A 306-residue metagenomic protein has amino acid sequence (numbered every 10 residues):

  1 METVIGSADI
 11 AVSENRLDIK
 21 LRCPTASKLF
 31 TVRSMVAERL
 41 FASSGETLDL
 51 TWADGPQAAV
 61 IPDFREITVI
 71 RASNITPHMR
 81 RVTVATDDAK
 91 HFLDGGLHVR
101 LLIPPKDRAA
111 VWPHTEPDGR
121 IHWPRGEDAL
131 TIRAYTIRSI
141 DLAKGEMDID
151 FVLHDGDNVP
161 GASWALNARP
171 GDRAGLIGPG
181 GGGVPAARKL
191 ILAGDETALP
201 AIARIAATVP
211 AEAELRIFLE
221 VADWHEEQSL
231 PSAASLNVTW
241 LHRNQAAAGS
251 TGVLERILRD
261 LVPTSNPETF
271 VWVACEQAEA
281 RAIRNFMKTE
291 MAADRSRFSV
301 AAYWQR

Functional and structural regions predicted by a protein language model:
M1-R306: Extended, composition-driven regions rather than compact fold-specific motifs
